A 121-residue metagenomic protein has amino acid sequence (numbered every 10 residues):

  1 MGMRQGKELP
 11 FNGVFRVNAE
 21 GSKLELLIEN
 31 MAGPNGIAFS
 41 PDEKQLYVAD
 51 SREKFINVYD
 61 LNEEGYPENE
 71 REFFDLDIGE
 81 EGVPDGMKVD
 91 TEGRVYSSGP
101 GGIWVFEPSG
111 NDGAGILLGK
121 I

Functional and structural regions predicted by a protein language model:
M1, E8-V14, L24-Q45, L76-P100: Beta-rich, blade/repeat-based domains predominating in secreted/periplasmic proteins but also intracellular
M1-M3, S51, L61, P100 (+1 more regions): Short loop/turn segments immediately following the C-termini of beta-strands
E8-N12, E53-F55, P67: A detector of repeated loop/turn-to-beta-strand junctions in beta-rich toroidal repeat architectures
N12-F15, F55-N57, G102-W104: A short loop-to-beta-strand structural motif that recurs across blades of beta-propeller domains
E20-G21, D42-E43, E64, E92 (+1 more regions): Residue-level recognition of short loop/turn positions
S22-E29, N69-D77, A114-I121: A short beta-strand motif characteristic of beta-propeller blades
Y59-Y66, E107-G113: Short loop/turn segments immediately following beta-strands, especially the blade-tip and inter-blade linker loops
G99-I121: C-terminal closing repeat unit and adjoining cap/tail of repeat-based domains
